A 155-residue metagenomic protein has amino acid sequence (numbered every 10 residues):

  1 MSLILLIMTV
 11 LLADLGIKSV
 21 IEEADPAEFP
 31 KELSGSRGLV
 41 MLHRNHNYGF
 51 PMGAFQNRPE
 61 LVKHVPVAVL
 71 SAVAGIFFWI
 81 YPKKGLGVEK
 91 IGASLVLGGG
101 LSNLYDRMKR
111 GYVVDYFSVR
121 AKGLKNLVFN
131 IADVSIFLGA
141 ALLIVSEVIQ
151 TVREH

Functional and structural regions predicted by a protein language model:
M1-H155: Alpha-helical transmembrane bundles and membrane-interface segments of multipass inner-membrane proteins
